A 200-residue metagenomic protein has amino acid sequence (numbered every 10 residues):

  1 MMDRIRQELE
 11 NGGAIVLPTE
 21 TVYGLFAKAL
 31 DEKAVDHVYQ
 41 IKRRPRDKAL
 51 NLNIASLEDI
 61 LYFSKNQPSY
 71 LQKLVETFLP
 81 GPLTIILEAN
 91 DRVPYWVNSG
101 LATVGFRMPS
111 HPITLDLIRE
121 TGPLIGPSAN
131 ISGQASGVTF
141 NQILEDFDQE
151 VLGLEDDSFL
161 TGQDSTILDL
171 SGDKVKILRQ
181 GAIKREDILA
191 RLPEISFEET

Functional and structural regions predicted by a protein language model:
M1-T200: Active-site-adjacent structural elements in enzyme catalytic cores
